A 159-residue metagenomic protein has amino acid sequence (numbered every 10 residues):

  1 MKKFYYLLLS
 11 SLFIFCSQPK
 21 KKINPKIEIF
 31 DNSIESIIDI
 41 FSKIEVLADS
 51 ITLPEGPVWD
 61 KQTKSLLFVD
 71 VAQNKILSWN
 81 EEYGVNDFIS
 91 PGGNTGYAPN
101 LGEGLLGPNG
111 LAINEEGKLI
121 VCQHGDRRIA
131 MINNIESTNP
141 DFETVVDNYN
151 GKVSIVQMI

Functional and structural regions predicted by a protein language model:
K2-L9: Sec-dependent signal peptide recognition, specifically the positively charged N-region followed immediately by
L12-F13: Hydrophobic core
C16-I159: Sequence-structural signature of mature extracellular/luminal beta-sheet repeat domains, prominently beta-propellers
